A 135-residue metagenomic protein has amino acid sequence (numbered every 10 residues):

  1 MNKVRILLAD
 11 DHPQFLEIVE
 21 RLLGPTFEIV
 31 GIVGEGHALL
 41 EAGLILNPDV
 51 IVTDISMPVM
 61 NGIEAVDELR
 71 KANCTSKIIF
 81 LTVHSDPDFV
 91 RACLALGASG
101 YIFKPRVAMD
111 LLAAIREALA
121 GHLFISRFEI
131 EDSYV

Functional and structural regions predicted by a protein language model:
A9-D10, V33, I51: Conserved sequence signature across two-component system core domains
P13-G31: Two-component/phosphorelay signaling modules centered on CheY-like receiver
E35-A38, N61-E64: Acidic catalytic/metal-coordinating carboxylates
L46-V52: Active-site beta3 strand of CheY-like receiver
D54, T82: Active-site residues of response regulator receiver
M57: Receiver (REC) domain active-site loop signature in two-component systems and cognate sites in sensor histidine kinases
V90-A95, F103-V135: Short, flexible helix-to-coil linker/hinge segments that flank and couple to helix-turn-helix
